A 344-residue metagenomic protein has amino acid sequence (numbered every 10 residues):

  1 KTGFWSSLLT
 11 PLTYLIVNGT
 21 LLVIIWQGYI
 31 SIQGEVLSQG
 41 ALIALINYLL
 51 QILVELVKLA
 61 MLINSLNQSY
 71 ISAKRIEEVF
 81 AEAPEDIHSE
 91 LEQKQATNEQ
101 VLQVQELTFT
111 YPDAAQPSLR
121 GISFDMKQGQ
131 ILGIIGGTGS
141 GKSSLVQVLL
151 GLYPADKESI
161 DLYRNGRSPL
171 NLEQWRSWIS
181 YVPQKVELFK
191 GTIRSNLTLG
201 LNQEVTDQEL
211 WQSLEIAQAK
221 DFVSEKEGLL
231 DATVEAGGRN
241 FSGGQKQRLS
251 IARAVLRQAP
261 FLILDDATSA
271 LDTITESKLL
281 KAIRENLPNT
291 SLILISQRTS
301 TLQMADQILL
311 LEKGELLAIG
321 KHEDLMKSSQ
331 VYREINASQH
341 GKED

Functional and structural regions predicted by a protein language model:
K1-G19, G34, S65-Q68, E85 (+2 more regions): An intracellular "coupling" helix at the cytosolic face of ABC transporter transmembrane type-1 domains
F4, I52-V79: Cytosolic ends of transmembrane helices, especially the final helix of ABC transmembrane type-1 domains
T20-Q27, V54, I71, Q218: Transmembrane alpha-helix boundary/anchor motif
G34-N47: Membrane-water interface of transmembrane alpha-helices in multipass transporters/channels
I46, L53, R176: Conserved catalytic core of two-component sensor histidine kinases
E85-T97: Pre-NBD coupling/linker segments of ABC/ABC-like ATPases
A96-D344: ABC-type nucleotide-binding domain
